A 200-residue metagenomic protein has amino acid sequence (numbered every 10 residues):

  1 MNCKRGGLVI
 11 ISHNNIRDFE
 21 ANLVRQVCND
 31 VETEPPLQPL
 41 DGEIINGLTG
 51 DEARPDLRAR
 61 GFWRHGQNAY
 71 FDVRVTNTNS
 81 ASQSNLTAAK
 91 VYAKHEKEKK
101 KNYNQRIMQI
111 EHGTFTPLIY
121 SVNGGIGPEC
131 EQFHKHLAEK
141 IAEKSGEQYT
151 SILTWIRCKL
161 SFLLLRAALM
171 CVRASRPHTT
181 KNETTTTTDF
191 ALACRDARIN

Functional and structural regions predicted by a protein language model:
M1-C3, A59, F115: Generic low-polarity alpha-helical segments
M1-I16: Short Cys/His-based metal-binding microdomains
R5, V9, R60, Y92 (+1 more regions): Generic alpha-helical structural element
L8, I44, T49, W63 (+2 more regions): Compositionally biased, intrinsically disordered low-complexity regions
F19-Q83, Y92-E98, N102-Q105, F133: Active-site metal-binding core of divalent-cation-utilizing nuclease and nuclease-like domains
A69, T114-F115, N200: Nucleic-acid endonuclease domains
V75-G124, E131-K159: E2/UBC-UEV (E2-variant) core
Y120-N200: Domain-level recognition of nuclease-like catalytic cores that cleave nucleotide substrates
